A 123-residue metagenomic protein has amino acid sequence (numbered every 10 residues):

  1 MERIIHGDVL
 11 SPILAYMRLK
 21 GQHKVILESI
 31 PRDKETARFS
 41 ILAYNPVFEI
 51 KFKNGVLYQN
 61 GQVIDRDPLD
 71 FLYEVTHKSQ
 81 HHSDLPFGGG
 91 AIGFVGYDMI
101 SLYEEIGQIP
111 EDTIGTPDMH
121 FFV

Functional and structural regions predicted by a protein language model:
M1-V123: Signature of the chorismate-utilizing enzyme
